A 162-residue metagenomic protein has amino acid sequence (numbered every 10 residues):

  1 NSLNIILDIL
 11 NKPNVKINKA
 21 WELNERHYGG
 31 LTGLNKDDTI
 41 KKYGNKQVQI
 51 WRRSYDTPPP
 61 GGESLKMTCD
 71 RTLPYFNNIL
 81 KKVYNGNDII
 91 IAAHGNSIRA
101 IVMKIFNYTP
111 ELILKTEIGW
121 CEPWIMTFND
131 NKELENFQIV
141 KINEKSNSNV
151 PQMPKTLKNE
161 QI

Functional and structural regions predicted by a protein language model:
N1-Q49, N78, M103-I125: Phosphate-coordination/substrate-recognition cap region in phosphate-metabolizing enzymes
I17, G44, P59-P60, S64 (+2 more regions): Catalytic cores of transferase enzymes with a strong primary signal for eukaryotic protein kinases
A20, L114, E144-I162: Non-catalytic terminal regions with compositionally biased, polar/charged low complexity
E22-E25, S54, N129, V140-K145: Short, solvent-exposed coil/turn elements at secondary-structure transition points
L34-Q47, N131-N149: A polyampholytic, Gly/Pro-enriched intrinsically disordered region
I40, L65, C69-L73: Amphipathic, non-transmembrane alpha-helical scaffold segments
Q47-M67: Short glycine/proline- and acidic residue-enriched helix-loop micro-motifs that form flexible lids or anion-recognition
L73-L134: Active-site-adjacent alpha-helix immediately C-terminal to a catalytic or transition-state-stabilizing loop
